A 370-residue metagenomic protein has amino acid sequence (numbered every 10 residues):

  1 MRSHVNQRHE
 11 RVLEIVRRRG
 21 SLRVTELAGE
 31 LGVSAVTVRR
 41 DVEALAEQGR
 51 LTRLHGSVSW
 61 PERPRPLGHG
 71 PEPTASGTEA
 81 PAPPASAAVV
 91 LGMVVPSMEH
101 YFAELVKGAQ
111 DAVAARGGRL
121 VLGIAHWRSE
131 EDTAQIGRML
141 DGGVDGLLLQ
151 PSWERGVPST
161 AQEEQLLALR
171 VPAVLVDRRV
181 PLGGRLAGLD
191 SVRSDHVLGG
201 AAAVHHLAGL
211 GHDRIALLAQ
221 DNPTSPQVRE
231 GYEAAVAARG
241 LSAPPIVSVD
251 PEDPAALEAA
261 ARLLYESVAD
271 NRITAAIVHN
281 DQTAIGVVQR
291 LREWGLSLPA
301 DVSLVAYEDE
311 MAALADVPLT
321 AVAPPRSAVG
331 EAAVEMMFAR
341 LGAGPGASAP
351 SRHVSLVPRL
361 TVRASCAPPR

Functional and structural regions predicted by a protein language model:
M1-E30, P64-A85, H353: Extreme N-terminal segment that seeds HTH/winged-HTH DNA-binding domains in transcriptional regulators
H4-Q7, T25, E43-Q48, L54 (+3 more regions): Alpha-helical recognition/docking segments in bacterial nutrient-uptake and carbohydrate-utilization systems
R11, Y101-A115, G199-A202, P223-S242 (+3 more regions): Short, solvent-exposed amphipathic alpha-helices that sit in or adjacent to ligand/effector-binding or catalytic
G92, V144-W153, A216-A219, A269-N280 (+1 more regions): Periplasmic-binding protein-like
A114-I124, L217, E233-L257: Short beta-strand elements in bilobed, periplasmic/extracellular small-molecule ligand-binding domains
V180-L182, A187-L217, A255-Y265, P324-A343: Hydrophobic alpha-helical segments within soluble ligand-binding/sensing domains
A201-L241, P350-S365: An alpha-beta-alpha
E266-R370: Flexible loop/turn connectors
